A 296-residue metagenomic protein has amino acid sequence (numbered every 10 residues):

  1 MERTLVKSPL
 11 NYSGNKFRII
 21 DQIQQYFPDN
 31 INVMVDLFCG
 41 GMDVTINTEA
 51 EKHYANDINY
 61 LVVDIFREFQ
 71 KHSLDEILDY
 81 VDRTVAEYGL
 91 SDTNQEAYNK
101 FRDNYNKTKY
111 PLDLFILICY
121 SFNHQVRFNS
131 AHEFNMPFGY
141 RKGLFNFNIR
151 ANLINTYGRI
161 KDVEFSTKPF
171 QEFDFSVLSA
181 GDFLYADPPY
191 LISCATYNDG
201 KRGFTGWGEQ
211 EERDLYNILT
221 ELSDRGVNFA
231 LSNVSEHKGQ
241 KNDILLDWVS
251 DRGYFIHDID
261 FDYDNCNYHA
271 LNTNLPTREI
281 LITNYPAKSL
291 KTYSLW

Functional and structural regions predicted by a protein language model:
M1-D29: Class I SAM-dependent methyltransferase Rossmann-like catalytic core, especially the SAM/SAH-binding loop
I23-Y26, M34-T48, K52-Y60, F115-F122 (+4 more regions): Conserved proline-anchored active-site loop of SAM-dependent methyltransferases that bridges a beta-strand
E49-K161, P286: Class I S-adenosyl-L-methionine-dependent methyltransferase module
S130, F134-R141, Y190-E212: Mobile active-site "lid"/loop adjacent to the S-adenosyl-L-methionine
I149-E164, Y216-A230: A structural motif corresponding to the C-terminal end of an alpha-helix and its immediate exit/capping segment
Q171-F175: Short loop/turn elements that flank and shape the SAM/SAH-binding pocket of Class I
R213-D262: Conserved Class I SAM-dependent methyltransferase catalytic core
S250-W296: Class I S-adenosyl-L-methionine
